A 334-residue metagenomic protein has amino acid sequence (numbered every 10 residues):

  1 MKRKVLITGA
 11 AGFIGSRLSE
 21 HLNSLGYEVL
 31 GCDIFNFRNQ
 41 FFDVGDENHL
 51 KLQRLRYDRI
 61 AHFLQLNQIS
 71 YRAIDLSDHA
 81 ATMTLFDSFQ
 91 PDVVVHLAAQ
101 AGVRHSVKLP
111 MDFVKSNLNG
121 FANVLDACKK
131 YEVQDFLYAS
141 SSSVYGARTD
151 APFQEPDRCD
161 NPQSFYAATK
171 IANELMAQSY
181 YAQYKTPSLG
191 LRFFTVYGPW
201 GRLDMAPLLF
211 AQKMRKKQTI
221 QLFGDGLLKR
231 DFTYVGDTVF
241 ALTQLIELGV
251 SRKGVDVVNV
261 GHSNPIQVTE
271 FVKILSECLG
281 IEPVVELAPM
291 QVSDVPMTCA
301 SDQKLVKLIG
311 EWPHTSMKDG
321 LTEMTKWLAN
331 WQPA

Functional and structural regions predicted by a protein language model:
M1-F194, W327: N-terminal Rossmann-like NAD(P)+-binding domain of SDR-like oxidoreductases, especially those catalyzing
E20, N119-A122, L208, G236 (+2 more regions): Surface-exposed alpha-helical interface segments used for non-catalytic interactions
S24, M214-A334: C-terminal substrate-binding subdomain of Rossmann-fold SDR/epimerase-dehydratase oxidoreductases
I34, Q40-G45, T149-A151, G201-D204 (+3 more regions): Short aromatic-enriched loop/helix-cap "lid" or pocket-rim segments at secondary-structure transitions that line
A81, D112, N119, R158 (+3 more regions): Residue-level recognition of oxygen-bearing side chains
P162-T169, F193, P199, L203-P207 (+1 more regions): The catalytic Tyr-centered alpha-helix of NAD(P)H-dependent dehydrogenases
A172, M176, Y180, F210 (+2 more regions): Hydrophobic alpha-helix immediately C-terminal to the catalytic Tyr-X-X-X-Lys motif of short-chain
